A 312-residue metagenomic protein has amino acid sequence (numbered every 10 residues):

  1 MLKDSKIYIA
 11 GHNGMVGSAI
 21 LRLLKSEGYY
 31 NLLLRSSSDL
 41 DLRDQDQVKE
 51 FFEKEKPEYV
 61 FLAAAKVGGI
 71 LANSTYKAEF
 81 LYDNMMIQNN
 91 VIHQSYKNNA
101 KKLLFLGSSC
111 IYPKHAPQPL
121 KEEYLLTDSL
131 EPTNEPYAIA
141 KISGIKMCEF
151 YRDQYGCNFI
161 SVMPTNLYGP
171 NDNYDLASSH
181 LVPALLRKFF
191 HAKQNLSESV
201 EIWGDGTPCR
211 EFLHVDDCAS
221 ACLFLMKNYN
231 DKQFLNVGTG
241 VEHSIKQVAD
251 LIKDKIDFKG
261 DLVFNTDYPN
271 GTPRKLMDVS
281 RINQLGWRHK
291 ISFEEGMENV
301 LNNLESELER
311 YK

Functional and structural regions predicted by a protein language model:
A10, R35, V60-K66, L103-S109 (+1 more regions): SDR active-site strand-loop-helix element
A10-M15, A19-E27, H191-K312: C-terminal substrate-binding subdomain of Rossmann-fold SDR/epimerase-dehydratase oxidoreductases
K25-E50: Adenosine-cofactor binding site in Rossmann-like domains, unifying the SAM/SAH pocket of S-adenosylmethionine-dependent
Q45-M85, K97: NAD(P)H-binding glycine-rich loop region in Rossmannoid oxidoreductase-like domains and their noncatalytic homologs
N89-N134: Conserved Rossmann-fold NAD(P)-dependent oxidoreductase catalytic core, especially the SDR/UDP-sugar
G107-S108, I145-P170, P183-L185, Q194-I202: Conserved beta-loop-beta element that borders a ligand/cofactor-binding pocket
I111-P113, P136, I160-V182, P208-C209: Flexible, glycine-rich beta-alpha linker
P136, A140-S143: Active-site helix of classical SDR
